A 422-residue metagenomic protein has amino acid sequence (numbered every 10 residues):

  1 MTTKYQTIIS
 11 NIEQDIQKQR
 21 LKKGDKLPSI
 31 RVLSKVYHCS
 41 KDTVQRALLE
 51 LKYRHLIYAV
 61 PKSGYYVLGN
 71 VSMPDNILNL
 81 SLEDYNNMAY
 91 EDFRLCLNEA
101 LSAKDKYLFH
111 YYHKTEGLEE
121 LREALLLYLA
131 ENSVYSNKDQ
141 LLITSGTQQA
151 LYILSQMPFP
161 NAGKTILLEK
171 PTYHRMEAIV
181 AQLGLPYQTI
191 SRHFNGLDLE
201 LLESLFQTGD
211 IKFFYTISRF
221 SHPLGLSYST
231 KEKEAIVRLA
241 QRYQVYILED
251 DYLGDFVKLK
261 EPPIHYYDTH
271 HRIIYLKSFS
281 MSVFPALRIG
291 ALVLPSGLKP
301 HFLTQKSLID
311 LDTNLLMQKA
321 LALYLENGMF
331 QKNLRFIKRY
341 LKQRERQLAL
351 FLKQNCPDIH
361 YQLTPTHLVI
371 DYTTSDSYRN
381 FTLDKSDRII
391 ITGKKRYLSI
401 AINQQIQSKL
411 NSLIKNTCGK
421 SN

Functional and structural regions predicted by a protein language model:
M1-H113, L126-L127, L303, S307-N314 (+6 more regions): N-terminal basic, amphipathic alpha-helical segments
L80, T144, I190, L276 (+1 more regions): Hydrophobic residues at beta-strand termini and immediately following loops that shape nucleotide-binding pockets
F109-Y243, D255-Y267, H271, L341: Conserved core of the PLP fold type I
V180, A240, L352, T382-D384: A generic structural signal for well-ordered alpha-helical segments
P186, Y246, R388-I390: Residue-level detector of anion-binding/catalytic polar loops
I274-Q354: PLP-dependent aminotransferase class I/II
